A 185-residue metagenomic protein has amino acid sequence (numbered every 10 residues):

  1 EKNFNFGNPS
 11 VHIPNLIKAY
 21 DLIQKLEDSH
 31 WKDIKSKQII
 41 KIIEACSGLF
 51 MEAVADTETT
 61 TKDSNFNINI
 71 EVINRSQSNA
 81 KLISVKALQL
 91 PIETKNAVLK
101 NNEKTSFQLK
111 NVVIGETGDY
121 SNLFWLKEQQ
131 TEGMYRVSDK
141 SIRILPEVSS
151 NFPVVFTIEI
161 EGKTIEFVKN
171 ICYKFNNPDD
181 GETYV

Functional and structural regions predicted by a protein language model:
E1-L22: Metallocarboxypeptidase
Y20-S64, L88-L90, Y173-V185: Low-complexity, acidic Ser/Thr/Pro/Gly-rich terminal tails and inter-domain linkers that flank the onset of structured
K62-N69, S150-P153: Short, solvent-exposed loop/turn segments enriched in Ser/Thr/Gly
E71-S76: Asparagine-centered strand-capping/turn motif at beta-strand->loop junctions
Q77-L82: Short acidic/proline- and small/hydrophobic-mixed sequence motifs that coincide with surface turns and coil-to-beta
K86-L99: Short beta-strand and strand-turn-strand segments in soluble, beta-rich domains
K95-N96, E166-K174: Short amphipathic beta-strand/extended segments with alternating polar/hydrophobic composition
N102-N170: Eukaryote-biased detector of low-complexity, proline/serine/threonine-rich segments and adjacent exposed loops
